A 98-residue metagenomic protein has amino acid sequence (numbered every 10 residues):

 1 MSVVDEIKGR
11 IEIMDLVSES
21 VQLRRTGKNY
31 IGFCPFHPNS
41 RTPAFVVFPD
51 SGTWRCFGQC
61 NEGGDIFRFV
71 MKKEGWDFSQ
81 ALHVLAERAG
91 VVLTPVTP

Functional and structural regions predicted by a protein language model:
M1-P98: N-terminal structured subdomain of primase-like DNA metabolism proteins
